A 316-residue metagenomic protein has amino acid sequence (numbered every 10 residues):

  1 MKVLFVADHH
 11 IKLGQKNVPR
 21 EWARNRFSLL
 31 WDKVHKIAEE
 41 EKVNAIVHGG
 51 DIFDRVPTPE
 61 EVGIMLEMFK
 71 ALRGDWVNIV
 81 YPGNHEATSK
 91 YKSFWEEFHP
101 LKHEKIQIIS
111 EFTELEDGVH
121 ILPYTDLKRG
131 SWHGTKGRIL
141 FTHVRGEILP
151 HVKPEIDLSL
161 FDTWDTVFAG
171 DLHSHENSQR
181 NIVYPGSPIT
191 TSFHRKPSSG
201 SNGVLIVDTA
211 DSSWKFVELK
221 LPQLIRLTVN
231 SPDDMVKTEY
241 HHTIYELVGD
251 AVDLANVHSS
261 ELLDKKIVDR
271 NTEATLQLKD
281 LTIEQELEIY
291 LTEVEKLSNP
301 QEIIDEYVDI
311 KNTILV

Functional and structural regions predicted by a protein language model:
M1-I64, W132-G137: N-terminal active-site segment of His-dependent metallophosphoesterases
F5-A7, A45-D51, V77-H85, Q107-E111 (+3 more regions): Active-site neighborhood of phospho(di)ester-bond hydrolases with catalytic His/Asp-centered motifs
Q15-N17, G49-F69, A87-E104, V152-E155 (+1 more regions): Metal-dependent catalytic neighborhoods of phosphoester/phosphodiester hydrolases
E40, D208-V316: Accessory, non-catalytic peripheral segments of nucleic-acid enzymes
K70-G74, H133-T135, L158-T163, T238: Short, conserved loop/helix-junction motifs that constitute active-site signature segments in enzyme catalytic cores
I79-L160, P188: Conserved catalytic scaffold of divalent metal-dependent phosphoesterases
H103-I108, G118-V119, K136-L140, E155 (+4 more regions): Active-site regions of enzymes building and remodeling cell-envelope glycoconjugates
H151-S213: Conserved beta-sheet core of the metallophosphoesterase superfamily
